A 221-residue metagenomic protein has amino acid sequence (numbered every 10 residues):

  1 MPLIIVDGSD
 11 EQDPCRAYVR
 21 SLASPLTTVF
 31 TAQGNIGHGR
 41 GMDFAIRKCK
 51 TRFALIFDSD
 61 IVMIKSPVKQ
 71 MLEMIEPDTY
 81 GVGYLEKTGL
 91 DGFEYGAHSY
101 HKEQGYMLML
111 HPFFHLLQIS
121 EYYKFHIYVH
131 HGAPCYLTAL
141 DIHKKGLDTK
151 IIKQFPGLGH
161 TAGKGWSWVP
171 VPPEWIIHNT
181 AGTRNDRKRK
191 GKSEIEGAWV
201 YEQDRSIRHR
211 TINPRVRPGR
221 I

Functional and structural regions predicted by a protein language model:
M1-F30: Acidic donor-binding segment of Leloir-type glycosyltransferases
Y18, R40, F44, Q70 (+1 more regions): Alpha-helical elements of Rossmann-like donor-binding domains used by nucleotide-donor carbohydrate transfer enzymes
A32-K48: Glycine-rich, basic loop-to-helix element that forms the pyrophosphate-binding segment of sugar-nucleotide handling
A54: Short aromatic/hydrophobic "clamp" motif used to bind/position activated sugar donors
D58-V62: The conserved acidic donor/metal-binding loop of glycosyltransferases
I64-L140: Conserved catalytic core of nucleotide-sugar-dependent glycosyltransferases
G132-I221: C-terminal catalytic/acceptor-binding lobe
